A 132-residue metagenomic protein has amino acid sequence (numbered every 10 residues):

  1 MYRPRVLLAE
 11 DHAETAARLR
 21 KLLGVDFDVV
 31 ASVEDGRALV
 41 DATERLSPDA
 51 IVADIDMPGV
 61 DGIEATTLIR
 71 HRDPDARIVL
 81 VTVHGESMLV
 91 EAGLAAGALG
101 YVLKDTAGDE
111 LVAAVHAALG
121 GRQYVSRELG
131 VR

Functional and structural regions predicted by a protein language model:
A9-E10, V33, I51: Conserved sequence signature across two-component system core domains
H12-A31: Two-component/phosphorelay signaling modules centered on CheY-like receiver
D35-A38, P58-E64: Acidic catalytic/metal-coordinating carboxylates
D41, I63-D75: Short amphipathic alpha-helix used as the core "switch/output" element in two-component signaling
L46-V52: Active-site beta3 strand of CheY-like receiver
P48, G62, P74, L94-L99: As written
D54, T82: Active-site residues of response regulator receiver
M88-A95, G100, D105-R132: Short, flexible helix-to-coil linker/hinge segments that flank and couple to helix-turn-helix
